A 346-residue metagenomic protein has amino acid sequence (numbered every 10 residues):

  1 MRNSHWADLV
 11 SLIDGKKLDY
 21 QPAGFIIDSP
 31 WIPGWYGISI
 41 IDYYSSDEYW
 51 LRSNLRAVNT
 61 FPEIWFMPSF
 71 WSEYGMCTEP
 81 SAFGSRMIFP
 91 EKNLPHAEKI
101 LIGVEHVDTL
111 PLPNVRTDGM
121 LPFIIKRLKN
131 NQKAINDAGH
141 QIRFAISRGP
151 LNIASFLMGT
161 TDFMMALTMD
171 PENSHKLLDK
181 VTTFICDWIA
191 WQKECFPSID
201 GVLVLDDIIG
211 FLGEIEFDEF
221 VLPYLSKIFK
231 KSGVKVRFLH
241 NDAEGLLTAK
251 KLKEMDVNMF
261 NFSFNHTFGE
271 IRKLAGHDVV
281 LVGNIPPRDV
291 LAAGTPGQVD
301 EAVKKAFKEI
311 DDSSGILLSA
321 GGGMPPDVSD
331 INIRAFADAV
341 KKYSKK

Functional and structural regions predicted by a protein language model:
M1-I32, G37-Y43, W50, W65-M67 (+2 more regions): Active-site loop segments of alpha/beta catalytic cores
R52-P80: Membrane helical hairpin/interfacial module
W71-P113: A contiguous, low-structure linker/loop signature
